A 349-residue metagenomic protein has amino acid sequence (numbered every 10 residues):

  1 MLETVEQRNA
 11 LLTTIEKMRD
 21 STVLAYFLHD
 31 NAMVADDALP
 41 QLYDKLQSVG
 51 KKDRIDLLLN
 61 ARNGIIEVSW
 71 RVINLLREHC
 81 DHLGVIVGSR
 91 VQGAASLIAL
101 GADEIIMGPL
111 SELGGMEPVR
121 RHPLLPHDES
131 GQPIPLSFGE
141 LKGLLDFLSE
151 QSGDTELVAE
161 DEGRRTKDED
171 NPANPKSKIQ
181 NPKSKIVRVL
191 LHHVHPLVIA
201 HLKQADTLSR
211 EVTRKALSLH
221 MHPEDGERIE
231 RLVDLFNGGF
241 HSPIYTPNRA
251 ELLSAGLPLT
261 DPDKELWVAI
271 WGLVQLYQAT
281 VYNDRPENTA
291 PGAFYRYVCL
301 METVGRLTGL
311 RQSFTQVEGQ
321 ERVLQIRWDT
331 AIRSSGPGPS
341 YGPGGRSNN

Functional and structural regions predicted by a protein language model:
M1-N349: Terminal-region recognition feature
